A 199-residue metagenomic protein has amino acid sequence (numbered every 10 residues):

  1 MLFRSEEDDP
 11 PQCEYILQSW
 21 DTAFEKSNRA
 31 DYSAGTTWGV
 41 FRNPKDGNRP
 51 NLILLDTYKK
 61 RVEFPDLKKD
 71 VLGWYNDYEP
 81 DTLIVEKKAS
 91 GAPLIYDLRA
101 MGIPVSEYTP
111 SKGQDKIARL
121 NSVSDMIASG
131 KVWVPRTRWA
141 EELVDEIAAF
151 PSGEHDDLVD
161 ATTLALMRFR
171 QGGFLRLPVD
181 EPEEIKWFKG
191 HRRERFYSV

Functional and structural regions predicted by a protein language model:
M1-P110, V132-V199: RNase H-like, metal-dependent nuclease domains and their acidic two-metal-ion catalytic environment used
I103-M126: Conserved beta-strand -> loop -> alpha-helix junction used to position metal-binding or nucleic-acid-contacting
S129: Catalytic cores of nucleic-acid endonucleases
